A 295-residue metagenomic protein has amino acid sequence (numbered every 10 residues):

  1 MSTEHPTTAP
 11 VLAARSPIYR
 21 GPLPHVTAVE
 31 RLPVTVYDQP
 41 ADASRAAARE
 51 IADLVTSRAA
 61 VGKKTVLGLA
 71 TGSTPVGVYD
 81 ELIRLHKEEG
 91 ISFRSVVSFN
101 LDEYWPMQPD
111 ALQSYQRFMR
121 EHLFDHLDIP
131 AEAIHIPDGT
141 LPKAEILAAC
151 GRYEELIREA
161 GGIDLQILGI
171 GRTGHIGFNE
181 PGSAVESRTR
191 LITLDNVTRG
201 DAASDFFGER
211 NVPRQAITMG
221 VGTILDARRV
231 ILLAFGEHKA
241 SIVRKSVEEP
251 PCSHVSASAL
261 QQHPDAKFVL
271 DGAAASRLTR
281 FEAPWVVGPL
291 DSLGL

Functional and structural regions predicted by a protein language model:
S2-V66: N-terminal glycine-/serine-/threonine-rich phosphate-binding loop
E4-T7, V11, G222, D226-L295: ATP/nucleoside-binding phosphotransfer catalytic cores, i.e., glycine-rich phosphate-binding loops
P17-R31, I91-L165, P289-G294: Ligand-binding beta-strand-loop-alpha-helix segment within the catalytic cores of soluble metabolic enzymes
T56-E88: Glycine-rich N-terminal segment of FAD-binding domains in flavoprotein oxidoreductases, spanning the beta-loop-helix
A60-V61, G90-S92, L127-I129, I157-A160 (+3 more regions): Solvent-exposed alpha-helices and their adjacent loops that cap or buttress functional pockets in soluble metabolic
L69-T74, L168-R172, F235: Glycine-rich beta-strand-to-loop/alpha-helix junction loops that act as flexible
D80-S92, Y115-E121, P181-L191, E249: A glycine- and small-aliphatic-rich helix-loop capping segment at beta-alpha/alpha-beta transitions that lines
T173, G177-V221: Class I SAM-dependent methyltransferase SAM-binding "motif I" and its flanking Rossmann-like core
